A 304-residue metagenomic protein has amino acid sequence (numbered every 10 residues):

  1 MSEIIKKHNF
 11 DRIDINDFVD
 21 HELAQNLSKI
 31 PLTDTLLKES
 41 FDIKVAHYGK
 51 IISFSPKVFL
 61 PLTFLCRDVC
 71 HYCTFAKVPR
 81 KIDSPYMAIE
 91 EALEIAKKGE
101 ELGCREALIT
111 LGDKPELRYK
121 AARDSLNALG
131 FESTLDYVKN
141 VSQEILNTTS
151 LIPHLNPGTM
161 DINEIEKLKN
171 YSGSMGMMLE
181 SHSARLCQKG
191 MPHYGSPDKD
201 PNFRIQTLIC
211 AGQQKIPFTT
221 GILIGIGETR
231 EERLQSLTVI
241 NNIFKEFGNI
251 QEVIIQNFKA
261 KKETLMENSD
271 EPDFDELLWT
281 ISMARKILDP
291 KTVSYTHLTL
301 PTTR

Functional and structural regions predicted by a protein language model:
M1-R67: Flexible, acidic/Gly-rich N-terminal and inter-domain linker regions that tether and position cofactor-handling modules
F41-D42, L60, Q143, E166 (+1 more regions): Active-site phosphate/pyrophosphate- and oxyanion-stabilizing loops and adjacent acidic/basic residues in soluble
A46, I52-E94, P115: Canonical Radical SAM [4Fe-4S] cluster-binding loop centered on the CxxxCxxC motif and its immediate flanking residues
C66, T74, L111-D113, L179-S183 (+1 more regions): Short, small-residue-rich loop/turn micro-motifs
P79-G221, I226-N242: Conserved Radical SAM active-site core
T148-L155, K286-Y295: Short beta-strand/loop segments at the ligand-binding rim of alpha/beta enzyme cores
I226, R230, N241-K245, Q251-L288: Radical SAM enzyme [4Fe-4S]-AdoMet core and its adjacent flexible, acidic and glycine-rich loops/tails across
T296-T302: Conserved small/polar residues in nucleotide/adenosyl-binding loops
